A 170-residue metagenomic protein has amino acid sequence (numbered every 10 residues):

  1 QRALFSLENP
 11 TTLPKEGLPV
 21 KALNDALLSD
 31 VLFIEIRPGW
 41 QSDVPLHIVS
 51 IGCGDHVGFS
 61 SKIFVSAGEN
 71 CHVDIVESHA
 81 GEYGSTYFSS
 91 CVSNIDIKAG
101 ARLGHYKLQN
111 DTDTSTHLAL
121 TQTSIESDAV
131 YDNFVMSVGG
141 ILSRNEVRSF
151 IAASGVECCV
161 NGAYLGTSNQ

Functional and structural regions predicted by a protein language model:
A3-Q170: Conserved beta-strand/loop scaffold segments within soluble protein domains that form the structured core and edges
